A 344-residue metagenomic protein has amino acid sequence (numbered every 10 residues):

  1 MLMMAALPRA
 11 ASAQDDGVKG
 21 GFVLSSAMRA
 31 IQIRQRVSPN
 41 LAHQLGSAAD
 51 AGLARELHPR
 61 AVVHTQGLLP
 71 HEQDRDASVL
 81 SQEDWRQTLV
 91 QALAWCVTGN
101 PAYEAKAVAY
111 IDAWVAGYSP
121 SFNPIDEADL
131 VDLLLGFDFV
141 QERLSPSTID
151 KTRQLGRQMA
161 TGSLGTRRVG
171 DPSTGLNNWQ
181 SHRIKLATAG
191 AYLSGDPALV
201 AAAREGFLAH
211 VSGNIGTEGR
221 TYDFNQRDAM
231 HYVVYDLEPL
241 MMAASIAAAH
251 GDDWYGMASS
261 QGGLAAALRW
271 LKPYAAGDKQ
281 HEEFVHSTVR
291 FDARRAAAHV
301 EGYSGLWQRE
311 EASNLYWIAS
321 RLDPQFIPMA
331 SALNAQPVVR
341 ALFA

Functional and structural regions predicted by a protein language model:
M1-A13: N-terminal export signals
A13-S173, S181, A248, G256-A344: Extracellular glycan-targeting catalytic surfaces
Q87, N100, A187, L240-A243: Hydrophobic anchor position in alpha-helical repeat solenoids
A92, L134, T188, M241-A244: Short, well-ordered alpha-helical packing segments
C96-G99, A191-G195: Hydrophobic/aromatic side-chain positions at a characteristic register within alpha-helices of tetratricopeptide repeats
S173, N177-G190, P197: Loop-centered beta-sheet repeat module
S194, A198-E282: Long, repeat-rich segments with strong aromatic
